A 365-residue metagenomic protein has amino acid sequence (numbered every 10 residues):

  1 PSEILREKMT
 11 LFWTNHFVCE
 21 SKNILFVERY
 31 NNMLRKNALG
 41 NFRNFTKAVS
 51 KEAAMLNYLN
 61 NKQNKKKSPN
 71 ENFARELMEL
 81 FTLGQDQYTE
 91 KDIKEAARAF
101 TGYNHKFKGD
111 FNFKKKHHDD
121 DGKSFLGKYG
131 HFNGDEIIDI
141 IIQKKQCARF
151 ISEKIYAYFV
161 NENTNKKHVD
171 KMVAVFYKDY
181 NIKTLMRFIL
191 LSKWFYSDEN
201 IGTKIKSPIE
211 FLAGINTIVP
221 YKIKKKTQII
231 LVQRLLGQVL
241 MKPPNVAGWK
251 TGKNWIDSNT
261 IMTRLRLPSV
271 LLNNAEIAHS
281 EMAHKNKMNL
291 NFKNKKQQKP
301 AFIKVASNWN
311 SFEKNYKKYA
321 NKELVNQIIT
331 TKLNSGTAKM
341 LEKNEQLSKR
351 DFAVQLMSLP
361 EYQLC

Functional and structural regions predicted by a protein language model:
P1, F17, Y58-N64, D139 (+3 more regions): A ubiquitous short alpha-helical element
P1-E28, N32-K36, Y58: N-terminal accessory alpha/beta regions
F12, H16-E20, E52, T331 (+1 more regions): Generic N-terminal helix/loop capping motif
W13, F45, F352: Hydrophobic/aromatic pocket-lining and membrane-interface residues
V27-Y221, T227, L231: Active-site substrate-binding loop specific to GH73 endo-beta-N-acetylglucosaminidase modules in bacterial autolysins
K144, S152-K178, R187-C365: Flexible, low-complexity segments enriched for small/polar residues
